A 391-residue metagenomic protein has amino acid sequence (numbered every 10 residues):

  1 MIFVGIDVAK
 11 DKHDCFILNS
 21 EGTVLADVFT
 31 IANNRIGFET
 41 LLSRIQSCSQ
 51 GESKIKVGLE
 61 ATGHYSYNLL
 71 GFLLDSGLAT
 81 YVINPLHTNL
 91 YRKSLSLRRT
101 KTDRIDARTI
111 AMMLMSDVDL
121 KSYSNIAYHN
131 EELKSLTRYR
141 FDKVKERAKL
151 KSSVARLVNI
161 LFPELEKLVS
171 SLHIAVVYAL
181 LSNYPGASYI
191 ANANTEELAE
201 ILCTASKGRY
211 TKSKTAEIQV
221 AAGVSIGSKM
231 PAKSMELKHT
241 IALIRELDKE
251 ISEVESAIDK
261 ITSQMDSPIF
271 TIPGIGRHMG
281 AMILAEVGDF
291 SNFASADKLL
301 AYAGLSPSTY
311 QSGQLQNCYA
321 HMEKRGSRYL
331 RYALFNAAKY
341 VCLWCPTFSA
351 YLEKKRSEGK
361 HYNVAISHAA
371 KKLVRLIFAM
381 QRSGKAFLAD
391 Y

Functional and structural regions predicted by a protein language model:
M1-Y391: A detector of single, family-specific signature residues that are central to catalytic or substrate-handling motifs
